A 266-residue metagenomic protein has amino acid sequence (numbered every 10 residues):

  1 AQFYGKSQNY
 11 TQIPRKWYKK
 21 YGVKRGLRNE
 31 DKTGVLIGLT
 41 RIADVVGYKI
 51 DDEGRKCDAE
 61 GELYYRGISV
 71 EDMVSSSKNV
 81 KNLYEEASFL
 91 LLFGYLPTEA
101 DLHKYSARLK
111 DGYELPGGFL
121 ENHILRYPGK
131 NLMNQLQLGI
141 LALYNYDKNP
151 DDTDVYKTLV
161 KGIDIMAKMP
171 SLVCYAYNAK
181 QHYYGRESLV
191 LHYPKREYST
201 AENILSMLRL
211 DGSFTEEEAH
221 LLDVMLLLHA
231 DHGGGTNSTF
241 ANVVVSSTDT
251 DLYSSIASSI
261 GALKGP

Functional and structural regions predicted by a protein language model:
A1-P266: Hydrophobic alpha-helical bundle cores within soluble ligand-binding/oligomerization subdomains
